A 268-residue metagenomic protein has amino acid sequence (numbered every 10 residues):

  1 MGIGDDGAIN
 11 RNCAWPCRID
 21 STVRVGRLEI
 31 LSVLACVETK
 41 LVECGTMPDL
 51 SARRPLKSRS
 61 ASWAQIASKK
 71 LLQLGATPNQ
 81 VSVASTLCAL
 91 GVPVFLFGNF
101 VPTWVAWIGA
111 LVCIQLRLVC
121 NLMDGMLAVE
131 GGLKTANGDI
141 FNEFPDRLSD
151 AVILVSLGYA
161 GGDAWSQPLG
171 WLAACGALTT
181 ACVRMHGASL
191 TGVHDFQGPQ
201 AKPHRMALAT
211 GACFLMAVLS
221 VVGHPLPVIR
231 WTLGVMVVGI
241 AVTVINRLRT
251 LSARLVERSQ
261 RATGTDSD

Functional and structural regions predicted by a protein language model:
R11, R18, R24-R27: Basic polycationic patches enriched in arginine
L41-L111, V152-D268: Hydrophobic alpha-helical transmembrane segments
V105-D139: Glycine-rich active-site/cofactor-binding loop and its immediate structural neighborhood
M126-P168: Basic, amphipathic juxtamembrane/active-site segments that coordinate anionic phosphate or diphosphate groups
